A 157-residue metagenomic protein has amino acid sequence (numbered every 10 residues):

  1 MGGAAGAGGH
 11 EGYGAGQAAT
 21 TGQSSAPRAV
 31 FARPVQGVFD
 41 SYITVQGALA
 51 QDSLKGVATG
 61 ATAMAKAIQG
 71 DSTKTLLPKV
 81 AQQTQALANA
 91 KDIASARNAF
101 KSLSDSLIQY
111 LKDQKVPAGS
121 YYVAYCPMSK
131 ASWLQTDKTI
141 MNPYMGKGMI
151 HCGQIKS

Functional and structural regions predicted by a protein language model:
M1-S157: Intrinsically disordered, low-complexity terminal tails/loops enriched in metal-binding residues
